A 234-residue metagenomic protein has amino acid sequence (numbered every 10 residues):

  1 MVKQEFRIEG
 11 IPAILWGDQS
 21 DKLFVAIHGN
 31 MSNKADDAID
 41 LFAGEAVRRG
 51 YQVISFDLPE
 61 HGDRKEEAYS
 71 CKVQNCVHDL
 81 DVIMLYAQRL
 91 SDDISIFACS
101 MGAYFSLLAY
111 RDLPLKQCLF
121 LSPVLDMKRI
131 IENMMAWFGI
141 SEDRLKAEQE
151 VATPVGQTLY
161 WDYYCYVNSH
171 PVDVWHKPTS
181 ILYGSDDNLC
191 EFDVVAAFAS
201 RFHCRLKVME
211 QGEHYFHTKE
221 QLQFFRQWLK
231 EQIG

Functional and structural regions predicted by a protein language model:
M1-Q19: N-terminal cap/lid segment of alpha/beta-hydrolase-fold proteins
D21, H28-N33, S185: Active-site glycine-rich loops that stabilize anionic/oxyanionic intermediates across multiple enzyme folds
N30, D57-E67, V124, G212: Short beta-to-alpha linker loops that shape the active-site pocket of alpha/beta-hydrolase fold enzymes
M31-A43, L58, D193: The serine-hydrolase catalytic nucleophile loop
A43-K65: Conserved alpha/beta-hydrolase
H61-L90: Catalytic nucleophile-loop/oxyanion-hole region of alpha/beta-hydrolase and closely related hydrolase-like folds
A98-S106: Gly/Ala-rich beta-loop-alpha elbow adjacent to hydrolase catalytic centers
L113-A197, R201-V208, E213-G234: The alpha/beta-hydrolase serine catalytic core
